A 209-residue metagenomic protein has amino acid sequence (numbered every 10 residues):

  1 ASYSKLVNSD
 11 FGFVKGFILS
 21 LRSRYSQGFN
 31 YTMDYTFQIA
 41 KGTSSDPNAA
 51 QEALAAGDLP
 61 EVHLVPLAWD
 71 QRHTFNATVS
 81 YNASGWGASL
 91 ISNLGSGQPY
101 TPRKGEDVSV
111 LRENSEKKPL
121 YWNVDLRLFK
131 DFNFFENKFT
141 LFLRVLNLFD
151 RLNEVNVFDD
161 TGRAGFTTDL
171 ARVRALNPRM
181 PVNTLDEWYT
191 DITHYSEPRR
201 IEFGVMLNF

Functional and structural regions predicted by a protein language model:
A1-P102: Gram-negative outer-membrane beta-barrel transporters
S4-N8, V62-P66, N76, L111-K117 (+2 more regions): Active-site rim elements
F13-K15, Q71-H73, L120-V124, E197-I201: Residues that define the transmembrane beta-barrel architecture of outer-membrane proteins
F17, A77, L126, L141 (+1 more regions): Residue-level detector of short, conserved catalytic/binding motifs and their immediate flanks
T74, G85-G87, Y121-D125, K138-T140: Active-site lining segments that contact anionic ligands and/or coordinate catalytic metals
S80, Q98-K117, Y121: A contiguous binding-surface segment within folded domains or other stable secondary-structure elements
I91-E106, K130-F209: C-terminal beta-signal and adjacent terminal beta-strands/loops of Gram-negative outer-membrane beta-barrel proteins
E113-N123, T140, T193, E197: Short amphipathic alpha-helical interaction segments
